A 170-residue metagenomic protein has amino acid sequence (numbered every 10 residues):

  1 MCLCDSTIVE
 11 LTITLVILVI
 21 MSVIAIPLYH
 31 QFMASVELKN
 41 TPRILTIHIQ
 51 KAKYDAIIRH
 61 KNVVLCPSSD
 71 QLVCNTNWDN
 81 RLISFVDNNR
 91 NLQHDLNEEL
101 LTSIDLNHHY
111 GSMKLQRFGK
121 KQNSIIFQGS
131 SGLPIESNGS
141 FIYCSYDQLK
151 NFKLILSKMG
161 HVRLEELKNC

Functional and structural regions predicted by a protein language model:
M1-Y29, M33: N-terminal single-pass transmembrane signal-anchor helix
I24-K39, I44-I47, Y54, I58 (+1 more regions): N-terminal helix-rich module
